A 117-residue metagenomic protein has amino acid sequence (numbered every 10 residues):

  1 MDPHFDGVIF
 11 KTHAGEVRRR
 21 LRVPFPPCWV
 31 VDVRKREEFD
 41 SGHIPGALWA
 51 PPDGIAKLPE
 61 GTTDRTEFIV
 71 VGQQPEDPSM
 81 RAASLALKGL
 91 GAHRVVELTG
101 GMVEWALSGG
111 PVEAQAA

Functional and structural regions predicted by a protein language model:
M1-S41, P111-A117: Flexible, polar/low-complexity N-terminal or interdomain linker segments that lie immediately upstream of folded
R19-R22, I55-R65: Short amphipathic alpha-helix with an adjacent loop that forms part of the alpha/beta core around
C28, A47, V95: Short, conserved active-site loop motifs that form the nucleotide-linked donor/cofactor pocket
K35, G54-I55, G101-M102: A generic "binding-loop/recognition-motif" signal
E37-F39, A56, E76-D77: Glycine-rich nucleotide phosphate-binding loop and flanking beta-alpha elements of Rossmann-like dinucleotide-binding
F39-P45, P59-T62: Short loop/helix-cap segments at secondary-structure boundaries that form the rim of catalytic
A50-P51: Short acidic-hydrophobic, aromatic-tinged amphipathic segments that line or gate anion-handling sites
P59-A106: Catalytic cysteine-centered active loop of the rhodanese-like fold, especially the PTP/DSP P-loop
